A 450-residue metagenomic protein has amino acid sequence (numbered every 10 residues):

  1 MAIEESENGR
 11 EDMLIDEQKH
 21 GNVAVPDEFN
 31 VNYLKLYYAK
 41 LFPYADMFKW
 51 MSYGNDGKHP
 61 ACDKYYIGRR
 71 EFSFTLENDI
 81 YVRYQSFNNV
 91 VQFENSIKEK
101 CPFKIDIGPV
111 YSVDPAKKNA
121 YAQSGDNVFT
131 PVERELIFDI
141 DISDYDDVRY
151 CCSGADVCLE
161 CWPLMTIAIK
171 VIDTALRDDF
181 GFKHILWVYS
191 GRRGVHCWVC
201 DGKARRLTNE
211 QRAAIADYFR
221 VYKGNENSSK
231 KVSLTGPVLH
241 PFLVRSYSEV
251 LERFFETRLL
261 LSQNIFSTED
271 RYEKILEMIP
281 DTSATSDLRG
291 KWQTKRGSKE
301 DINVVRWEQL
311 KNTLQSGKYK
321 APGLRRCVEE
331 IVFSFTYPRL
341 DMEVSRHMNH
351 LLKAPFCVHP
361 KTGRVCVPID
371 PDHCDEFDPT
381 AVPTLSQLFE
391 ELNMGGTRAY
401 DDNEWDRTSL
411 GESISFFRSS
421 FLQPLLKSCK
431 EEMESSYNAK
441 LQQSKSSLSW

Functional and structural regions predicted by a protein language model:
A2-S190, G202-N209, A214-A216, V221-S334 (+4 more regions): Signature for HUH/AEP ssDNA processing cores
L136, V195, L352: Residue-level detector of short, conserved catalytic/binding motifs and their immediate flanks
L164, V171, C366, A381 (+1 more regions): Long, charged N-terminal interaction/targeting segments
K183, R193, H350: Residue-level signal for beta-strand positions within conserved beta-sheet cores that form or flank
G191-V199: Beta-rich nucleic-acid/ligand-interaction surfaces
E210-V221, D370-Q387: Aromatic/acidic cage segments in peptide-binding pockets
M348-P355, H359-D378: Amphipathic alpha-helical/coiled-coil segments positioned at domain termini
